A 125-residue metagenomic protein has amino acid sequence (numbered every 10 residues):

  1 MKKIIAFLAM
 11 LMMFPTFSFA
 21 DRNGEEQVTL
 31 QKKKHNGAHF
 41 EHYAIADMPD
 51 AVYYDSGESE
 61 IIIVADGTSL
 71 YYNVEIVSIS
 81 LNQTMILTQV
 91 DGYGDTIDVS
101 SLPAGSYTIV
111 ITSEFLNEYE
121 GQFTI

Functional and structural regions predicted by a protein language model:
M1-N23: Bacterial Sec-dependent N-terminal signal peptides
F19-D55: Transition segment at domain starts
Y54-I62: Short coil/turn motif common to extracellular beta-sandwich-like domains
D66-Y72: Short proline/glycine-enriched turn/loop motifs at strand-loop junctions of beta-rich domains
S78-T84, Y107: Short, glycine-anchored, charge-dense loop/turn motifs used at functional sites
D91-V110: Short, surface-exposed loop/turn motifs with a glycine/proline- and acidic-biased composition
T112-E114: Beta-strand-rich extracellular modules
N117-I125: Edge beta-strands of extracellular beta-sandwich domains
